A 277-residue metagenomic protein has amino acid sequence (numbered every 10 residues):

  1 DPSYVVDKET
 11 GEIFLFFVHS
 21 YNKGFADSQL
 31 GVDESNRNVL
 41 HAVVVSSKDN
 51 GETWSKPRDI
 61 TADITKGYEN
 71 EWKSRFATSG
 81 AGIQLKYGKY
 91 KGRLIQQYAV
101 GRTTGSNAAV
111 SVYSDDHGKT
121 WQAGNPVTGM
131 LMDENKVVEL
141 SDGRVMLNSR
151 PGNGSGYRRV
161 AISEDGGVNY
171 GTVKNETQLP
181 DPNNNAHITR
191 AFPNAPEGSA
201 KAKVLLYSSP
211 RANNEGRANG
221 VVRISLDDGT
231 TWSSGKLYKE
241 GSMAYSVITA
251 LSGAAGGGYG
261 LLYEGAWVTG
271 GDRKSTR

Functional and structural regions predicted by a protein language model:
D1-R277: Asp-box/BNR beta-propeller blade signature and adjacent active/binding-site loops in extracellular glycan-interacting
